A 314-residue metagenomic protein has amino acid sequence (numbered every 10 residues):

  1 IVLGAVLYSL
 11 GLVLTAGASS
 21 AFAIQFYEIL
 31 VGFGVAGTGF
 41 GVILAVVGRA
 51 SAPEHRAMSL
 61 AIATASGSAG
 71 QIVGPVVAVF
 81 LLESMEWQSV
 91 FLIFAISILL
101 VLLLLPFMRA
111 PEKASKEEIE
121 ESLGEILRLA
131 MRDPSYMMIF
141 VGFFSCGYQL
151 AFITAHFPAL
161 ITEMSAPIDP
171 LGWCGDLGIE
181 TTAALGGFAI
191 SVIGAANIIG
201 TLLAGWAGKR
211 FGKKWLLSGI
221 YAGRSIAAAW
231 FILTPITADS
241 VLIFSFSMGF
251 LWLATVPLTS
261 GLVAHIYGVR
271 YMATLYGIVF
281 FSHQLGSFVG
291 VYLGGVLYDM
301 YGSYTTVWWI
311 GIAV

Functional and structural regions predicted by a protein language model:
I1, T201-G212, Y298-D299: Helix-to-loop junctions at the C-terminal end of transmembrane segments in multipass secondary transporters
V6-S19, G223-I236: C-terminal ends and interior cores of transmembrane alpha-helices in multi-pass membrane transporters/permeases
G11, F22-L30, D239-S247: Paired small-residue
E28-A65, G268: Cytoplasmic helix-loop-helix junction between adjacent transmembrane helices in 12-TM secondary transporters
A57-P75, G277-G290: Glycine-rich segments within core transmembrane alpha-helices of 12-TM secondary carriers
A63-A110: Helix-loop-helix hairpin linking two adjacent transmembrane segments in secondary transporters
V77-M85, I161-T162, A207-G208, L293-G302: Interfacial helix-cap and linker-helix signal at transmembrane-aqueous boundaries of multi-pass secondary transporters
P134-A204: Extracytoplasmic gate region of multi-pass secondary transporters
